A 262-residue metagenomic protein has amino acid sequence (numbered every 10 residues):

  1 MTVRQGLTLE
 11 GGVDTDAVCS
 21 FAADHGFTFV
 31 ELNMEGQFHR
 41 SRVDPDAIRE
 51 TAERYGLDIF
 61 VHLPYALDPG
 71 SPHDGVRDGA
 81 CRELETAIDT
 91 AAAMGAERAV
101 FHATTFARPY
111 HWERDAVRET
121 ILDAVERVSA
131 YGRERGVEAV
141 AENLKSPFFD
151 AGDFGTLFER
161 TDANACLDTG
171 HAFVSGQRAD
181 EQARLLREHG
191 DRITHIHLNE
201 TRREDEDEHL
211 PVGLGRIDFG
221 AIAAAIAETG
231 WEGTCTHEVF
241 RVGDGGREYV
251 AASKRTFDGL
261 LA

Functional and structural regions predicted by a protein language model:
M1-T2, D16, S20-A23, R133 (+3 more regions): Histidine-acidic metal/acid-base catalytic patches
M1-T86, A163-N164, D258, A262: N-terminal pre-domain/capping segments
V3-L9, V30-L32, I59-L63, A99-F101 (+4 more regions): Hydrophobic faces of well-ordered beta-strands that scaffold small-molecule active sites in alpha/beta enzyme cores
G11-V13, M34-G36, Y65-L67, A103-A107 (+4 more regions): Active-site-proximal loop/turn and secondary-structure-junction residues that shape catalytic pockets, frequently
F27, A91, A96, I193 (+1 more regions): A structural motif
V43-E50, R77-E85, R114-E126, R178-R187 (+2 more regions): Charged helix-capping and loop-helix junction motifs
D46-A66, T120-E134, R160, F219-A225 (+1 more regions): Alpha-helix-loop-beta-strand connector modules within alpha/beta enzyme cores
H73-A165: Active-site acidic/histidine proton-transfer and metal-coordination neighborhood in alpha/beta enzyme cores
